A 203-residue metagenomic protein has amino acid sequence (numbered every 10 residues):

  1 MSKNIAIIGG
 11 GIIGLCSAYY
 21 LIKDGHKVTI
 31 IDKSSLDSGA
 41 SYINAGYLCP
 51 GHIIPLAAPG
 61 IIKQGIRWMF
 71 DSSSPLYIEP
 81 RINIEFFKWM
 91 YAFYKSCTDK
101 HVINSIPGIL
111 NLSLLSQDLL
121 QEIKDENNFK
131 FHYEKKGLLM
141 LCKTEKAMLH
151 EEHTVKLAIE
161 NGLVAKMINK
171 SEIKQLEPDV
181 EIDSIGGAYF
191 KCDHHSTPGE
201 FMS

Functional and structural regions predicted by a protein language model:
M1-I13: Beta1/beta-strand and adjacent pyrophosphate-binding region of the FAD-binding site in flavoprotein oxidoreductases
I5, K27-V28, A165: Hydrophobic anchor at the start of a short beta-strand that flanks the dinucleotide cofactor-binding loop
I22-I43: Glycine-rich FAD pyrophosphate-binding loop
N44-L110, F131: Glycine-rich active-site loop/strand segments that organize a redox cofactor
F87-M202: Rossmann-like flavin
